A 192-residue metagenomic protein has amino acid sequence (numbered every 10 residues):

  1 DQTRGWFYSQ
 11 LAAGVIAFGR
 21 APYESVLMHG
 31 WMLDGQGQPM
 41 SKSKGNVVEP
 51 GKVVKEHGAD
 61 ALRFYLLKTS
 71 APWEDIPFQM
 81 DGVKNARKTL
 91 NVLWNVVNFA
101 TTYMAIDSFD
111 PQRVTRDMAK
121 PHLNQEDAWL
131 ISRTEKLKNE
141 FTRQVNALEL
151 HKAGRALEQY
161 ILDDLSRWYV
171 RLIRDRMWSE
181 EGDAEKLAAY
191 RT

Functional and structural regions predicted by a protein language model:
D1-F7, A156, R191: Short, conserved micro-motifs enriched in small and acidic residues
T3-G19: Metal-dependent nuclease catalytic cores in nucleic-acid-processing enzymes, especially RNase H-like/related
R20-T192: Long, charged, mostly alpha-helical binding arms that flank functional sites
